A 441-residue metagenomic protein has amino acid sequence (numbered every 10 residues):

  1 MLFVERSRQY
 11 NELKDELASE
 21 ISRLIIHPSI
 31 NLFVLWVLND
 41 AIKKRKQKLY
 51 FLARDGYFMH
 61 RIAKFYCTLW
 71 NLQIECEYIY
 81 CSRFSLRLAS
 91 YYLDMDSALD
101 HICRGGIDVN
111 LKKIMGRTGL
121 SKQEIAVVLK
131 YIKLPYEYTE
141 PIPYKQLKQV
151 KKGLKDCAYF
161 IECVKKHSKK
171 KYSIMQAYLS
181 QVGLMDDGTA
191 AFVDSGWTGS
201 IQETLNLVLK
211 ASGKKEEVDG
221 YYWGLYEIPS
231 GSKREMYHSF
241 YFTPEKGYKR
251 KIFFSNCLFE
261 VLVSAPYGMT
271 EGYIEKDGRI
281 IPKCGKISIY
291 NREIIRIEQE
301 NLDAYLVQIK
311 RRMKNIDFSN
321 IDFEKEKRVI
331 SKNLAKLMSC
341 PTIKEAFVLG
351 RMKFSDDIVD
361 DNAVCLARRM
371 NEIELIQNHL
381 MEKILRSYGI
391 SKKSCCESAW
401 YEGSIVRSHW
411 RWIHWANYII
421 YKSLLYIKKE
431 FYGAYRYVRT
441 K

Functional and structural regions predicted by a protein language model:
M1-K441: Long, low-complexity, Lys/Arg-enriched
